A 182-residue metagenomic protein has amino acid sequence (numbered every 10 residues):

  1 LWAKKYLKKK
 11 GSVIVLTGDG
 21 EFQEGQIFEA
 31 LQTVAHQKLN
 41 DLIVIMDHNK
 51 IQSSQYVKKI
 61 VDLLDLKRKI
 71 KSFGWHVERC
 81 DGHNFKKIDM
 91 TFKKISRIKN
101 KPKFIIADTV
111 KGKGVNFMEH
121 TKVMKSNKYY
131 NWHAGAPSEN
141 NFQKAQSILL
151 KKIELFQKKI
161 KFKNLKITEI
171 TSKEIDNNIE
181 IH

Functional and structural regions predicted by a protein language model:
L1-K152, F156: Glycine-rich ThDP/TPP pyrophosphate-binding loop and its adjacent helix/strand module within ThDP-dependent enzymes
Q157-H182: Non-catalytic terminal/interface segments that mediate subunit docking, oligomerization, and allosteric communication
